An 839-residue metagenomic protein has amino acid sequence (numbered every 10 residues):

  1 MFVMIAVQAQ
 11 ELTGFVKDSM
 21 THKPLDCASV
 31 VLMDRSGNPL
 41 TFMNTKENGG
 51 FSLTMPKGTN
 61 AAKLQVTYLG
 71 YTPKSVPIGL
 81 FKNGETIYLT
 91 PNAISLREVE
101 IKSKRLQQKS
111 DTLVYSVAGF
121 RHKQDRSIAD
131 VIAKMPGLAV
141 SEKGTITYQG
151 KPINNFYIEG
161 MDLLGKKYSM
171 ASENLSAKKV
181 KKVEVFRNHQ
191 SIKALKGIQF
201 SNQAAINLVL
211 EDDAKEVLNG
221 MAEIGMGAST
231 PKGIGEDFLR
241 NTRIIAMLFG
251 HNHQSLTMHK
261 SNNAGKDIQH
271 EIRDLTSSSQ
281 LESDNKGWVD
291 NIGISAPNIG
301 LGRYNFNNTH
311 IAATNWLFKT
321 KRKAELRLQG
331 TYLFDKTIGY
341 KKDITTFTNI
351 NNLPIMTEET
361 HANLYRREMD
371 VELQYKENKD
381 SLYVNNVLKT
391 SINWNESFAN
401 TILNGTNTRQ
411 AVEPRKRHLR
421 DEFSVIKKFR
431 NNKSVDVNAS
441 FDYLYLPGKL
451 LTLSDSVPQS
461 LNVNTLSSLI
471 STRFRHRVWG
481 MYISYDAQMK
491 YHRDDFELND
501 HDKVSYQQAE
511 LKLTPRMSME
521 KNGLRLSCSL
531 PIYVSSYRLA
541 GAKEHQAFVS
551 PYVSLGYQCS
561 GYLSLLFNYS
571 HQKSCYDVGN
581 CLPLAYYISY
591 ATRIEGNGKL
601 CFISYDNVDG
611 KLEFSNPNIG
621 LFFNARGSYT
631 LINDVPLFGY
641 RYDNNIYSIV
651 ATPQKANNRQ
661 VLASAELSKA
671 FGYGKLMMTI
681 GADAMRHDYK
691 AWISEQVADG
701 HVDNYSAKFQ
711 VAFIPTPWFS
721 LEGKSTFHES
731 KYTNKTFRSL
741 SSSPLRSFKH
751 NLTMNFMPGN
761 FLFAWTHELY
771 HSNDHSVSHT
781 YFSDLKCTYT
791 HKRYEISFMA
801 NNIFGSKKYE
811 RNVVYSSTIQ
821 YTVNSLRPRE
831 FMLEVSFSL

Functional and structural regions predicted by a protein language model:
L12, M20-D34, T59: Short, ordered, surface-exposed loop/turn motifs in non-cytosolic proteins
S19, N48-G50, T72-K74, G79-K82 (+13 more regions): Membrane-proximal, glycine/serine-rich, low-complexity loop/turn segments characteristic of large bacterial
R35-P39, N60-V76: A short, solvent-exposed loop/turn motif at the edges and junctions of modular extracellular/periplasmic domains
S36-G50: Short, acidic Ser/Thr/Gly-rich low-complexity loop/linker segments typical of extracellular and cell-surface proteins
K196-I198, G233-I234, H259, I268-D274 (+13 more regions): Outer-membrane beta-barrel translocator domains and adjoining extracellular loop/strand segments of Gram-negative
I234-E236, Y304-F306, H361-R367, N407-R417 (+10 more regions): Replace "Gram-negative outer membrane beta-barrel proteins" with "bacterial and organellar outer membrane beta-barrel
L317-D335, N363-L403, T408-A540, P551 (+5 more regions): Face-selective signature of the C-terminal outer-membrane beta-barrel domain
S706-E729, K735-L839: Conserved C-terminal beta-signal and adjacent last beta-strands/turns of outer-membrane beta-barrel proteins
